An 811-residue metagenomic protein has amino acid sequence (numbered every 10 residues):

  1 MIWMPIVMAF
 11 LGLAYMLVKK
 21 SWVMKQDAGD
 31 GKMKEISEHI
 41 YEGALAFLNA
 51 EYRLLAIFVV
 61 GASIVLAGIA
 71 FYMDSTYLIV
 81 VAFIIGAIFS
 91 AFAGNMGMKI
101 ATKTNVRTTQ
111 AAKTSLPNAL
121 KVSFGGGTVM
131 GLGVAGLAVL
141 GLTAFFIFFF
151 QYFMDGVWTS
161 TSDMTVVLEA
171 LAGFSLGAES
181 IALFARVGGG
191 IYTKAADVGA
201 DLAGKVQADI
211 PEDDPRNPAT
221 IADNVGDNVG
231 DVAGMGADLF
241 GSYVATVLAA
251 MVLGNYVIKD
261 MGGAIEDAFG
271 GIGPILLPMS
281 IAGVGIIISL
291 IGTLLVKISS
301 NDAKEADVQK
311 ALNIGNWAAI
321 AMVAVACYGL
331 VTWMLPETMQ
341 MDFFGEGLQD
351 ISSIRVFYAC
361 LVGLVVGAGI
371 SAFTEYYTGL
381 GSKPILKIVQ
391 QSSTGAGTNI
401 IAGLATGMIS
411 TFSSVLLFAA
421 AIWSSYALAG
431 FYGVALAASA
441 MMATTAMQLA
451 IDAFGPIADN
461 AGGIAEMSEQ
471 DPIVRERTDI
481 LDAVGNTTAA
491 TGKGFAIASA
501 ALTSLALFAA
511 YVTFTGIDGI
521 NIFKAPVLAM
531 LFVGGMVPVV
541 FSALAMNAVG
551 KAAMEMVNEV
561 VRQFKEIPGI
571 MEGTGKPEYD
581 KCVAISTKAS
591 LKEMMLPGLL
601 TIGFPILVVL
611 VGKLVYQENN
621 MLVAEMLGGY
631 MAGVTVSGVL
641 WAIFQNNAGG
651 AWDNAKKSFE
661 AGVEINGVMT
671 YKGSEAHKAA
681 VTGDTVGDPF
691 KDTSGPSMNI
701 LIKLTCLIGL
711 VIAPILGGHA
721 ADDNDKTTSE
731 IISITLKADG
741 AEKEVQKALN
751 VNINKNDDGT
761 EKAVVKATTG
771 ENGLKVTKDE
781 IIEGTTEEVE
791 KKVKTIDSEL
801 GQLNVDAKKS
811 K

Functional and structural regions predicted by a protein language model:
M1-K726: Hydrophobic packing and interface segments
D722-K811: Short linear regulatory motifs and low-complexity interaction segments
